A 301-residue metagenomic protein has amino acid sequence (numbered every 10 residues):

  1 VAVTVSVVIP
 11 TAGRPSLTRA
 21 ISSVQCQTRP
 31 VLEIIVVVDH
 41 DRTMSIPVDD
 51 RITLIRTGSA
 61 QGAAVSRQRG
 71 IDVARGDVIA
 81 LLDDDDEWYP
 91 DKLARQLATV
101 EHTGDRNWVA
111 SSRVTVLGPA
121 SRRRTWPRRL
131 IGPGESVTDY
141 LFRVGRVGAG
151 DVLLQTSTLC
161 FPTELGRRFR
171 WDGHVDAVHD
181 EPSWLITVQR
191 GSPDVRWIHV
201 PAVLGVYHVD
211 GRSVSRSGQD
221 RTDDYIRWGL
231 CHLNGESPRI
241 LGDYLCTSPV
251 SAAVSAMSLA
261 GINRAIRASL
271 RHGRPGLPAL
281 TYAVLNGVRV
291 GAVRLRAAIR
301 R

Functional and structural regions predicted by a protein language model:
V3-S6, S23, E33, S183: Cell-envelope/extracellular polymer assembly enzymes that use nucleotide-activated donors
G13-C26: Short, well-formed alpha-helical segments that are part of the catalytic scaffolds of diverse glycosyltransferases
V31, A253-R301: Membrane-interface aromatic/basic loop that binds lipid-linked glycans or pyrophosphate carriers, typified by
D49, V65, L93-L165: Flexible acidic/His/Gly-enriched loops in nucleotide-sugar-dependent glycosyltransferase catalytic domains
T57-A74: Glycine-rich, basic loop-to-helix element that forms the pyrophosphate-binding segment of sugar-nucleotide handling
I79: Short aromatic/hydrophobic "clamp" motif used to bind/position activated sugar donors
E135-Q219: Conserved nucleotide-sugar donor-binding catalytic segment
V203-G211, S215-Y244, L259-H272: Catalytic core of nucleotide-sugar-dependent glycosyltransferases
